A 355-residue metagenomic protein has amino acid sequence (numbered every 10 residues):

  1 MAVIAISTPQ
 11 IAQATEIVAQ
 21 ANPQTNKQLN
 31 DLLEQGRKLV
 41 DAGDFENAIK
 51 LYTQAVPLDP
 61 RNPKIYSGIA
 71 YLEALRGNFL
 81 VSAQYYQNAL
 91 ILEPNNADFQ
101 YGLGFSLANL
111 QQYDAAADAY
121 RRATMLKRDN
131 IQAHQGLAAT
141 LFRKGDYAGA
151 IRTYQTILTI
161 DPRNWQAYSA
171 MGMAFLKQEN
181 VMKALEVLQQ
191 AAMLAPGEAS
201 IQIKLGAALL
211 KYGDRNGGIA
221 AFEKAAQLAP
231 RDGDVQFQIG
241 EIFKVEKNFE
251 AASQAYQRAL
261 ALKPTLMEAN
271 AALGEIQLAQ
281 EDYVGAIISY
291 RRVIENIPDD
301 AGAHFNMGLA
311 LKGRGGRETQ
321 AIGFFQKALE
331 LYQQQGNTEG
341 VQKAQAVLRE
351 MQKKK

Functional and structural regions predicted by a protein language model:
M1-G68, L75-R76, Q84, R349-K355: N-terminal leader/linker segments that initiate helical-solenoid repeat arrays
T15-N26, N30, F305, L309-K355: Terminal, low-structured helical/coil segments at or just beyond the last alpha-helical repeat
D41-A42, G68, L75-R76, N109-L110 (+9 more regions): Register position in tetratricopeptide repeats
L58, L92, L126, I160-D161 (+6 more regions): Structural marker of alpha-solenoid helical repeat scaffolds
